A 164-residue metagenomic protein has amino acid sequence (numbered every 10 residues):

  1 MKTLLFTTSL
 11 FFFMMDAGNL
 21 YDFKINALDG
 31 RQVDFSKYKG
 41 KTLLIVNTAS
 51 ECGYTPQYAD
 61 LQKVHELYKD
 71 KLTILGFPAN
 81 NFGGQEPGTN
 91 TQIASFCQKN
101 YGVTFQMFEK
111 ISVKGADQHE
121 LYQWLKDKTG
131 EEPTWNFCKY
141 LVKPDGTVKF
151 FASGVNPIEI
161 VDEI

Functional and structural regions predicted by a protein language model:
T3-F13: Sec-dependent N-terminal signal peptides
D22-K24, T91-N136: Short, internal strand/loop/helix patches that form the active-site neighborhood or redox-interaction surface
D22-T42, K63-Y68: A short beta-strand-turn-helix
A27, N47-E51: Amphipathic alpha-helical repeat scaffolds
K41-T42, E51, P56-N80, C97-Y101: Conserved helix-turn-beta segment immediately C-terminal to the redox Cys motif in thioredoxin-like folds
K71-G88, T104-G115: Thiol-based oxidoreductase modules, predominantly thioredoxin-like and allied folds used for disulfide exchange
Q123, D127-I164: Thiol-/selenol-based redox modules, centered on thioredoxin-like and closely related oxidoreductase domains
